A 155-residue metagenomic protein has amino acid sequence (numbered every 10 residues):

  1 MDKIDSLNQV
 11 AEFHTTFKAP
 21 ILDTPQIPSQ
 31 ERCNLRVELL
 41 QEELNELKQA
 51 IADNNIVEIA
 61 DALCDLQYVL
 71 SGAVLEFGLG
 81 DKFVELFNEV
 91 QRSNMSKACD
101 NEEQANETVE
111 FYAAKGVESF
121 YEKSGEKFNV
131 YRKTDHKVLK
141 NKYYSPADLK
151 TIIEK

Functional and structural regions predicted by a protein language model:
M1-L63, Q67-K155: Flexible "arm" and connector segments at domain edges
